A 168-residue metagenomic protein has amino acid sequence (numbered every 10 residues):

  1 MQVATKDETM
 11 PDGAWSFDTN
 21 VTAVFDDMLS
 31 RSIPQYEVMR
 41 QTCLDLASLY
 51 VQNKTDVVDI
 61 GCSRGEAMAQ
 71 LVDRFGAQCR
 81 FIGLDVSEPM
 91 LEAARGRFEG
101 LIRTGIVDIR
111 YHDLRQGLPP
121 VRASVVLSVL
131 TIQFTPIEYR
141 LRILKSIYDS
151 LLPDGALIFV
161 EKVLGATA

Functional and structural regions predicted by a protein language model:
M1-V24: N-terminal, positively charged/glycine-rich alpha-helical extensions of SAM-dependent methyltransferases
Q35-N53: Conserved alpha-helix/loop element of class I SAM-dependent methyltransferases that forms part of the SAM/SAH-binding
V58, R64-R115: Class I SAM-dependent methyltransferase SAM/SAH-binding core
L118-V126: A short acidic, Gly/Pro-enriched loop at the edge of an enzyme's catalytic core that lines a small-molecule cofactor
S128-T131: A short beta-strand submotif of the Rossmann-like class I SAM-dependent methyltransferase core that lines
L141-P153: A short glycine-rich, Lys/Arg-flanked "PGG" loop and its adjoining helix->strand segment in the class I
D154-E161: Conserved beta-strand signature within the Rossmann-like core of class I S-adenosyl-L-methionine
K162-A166: Short "lid" loop at the C-terminus of a central beta-strand within the Rossmann-like core of SAM-dependent
